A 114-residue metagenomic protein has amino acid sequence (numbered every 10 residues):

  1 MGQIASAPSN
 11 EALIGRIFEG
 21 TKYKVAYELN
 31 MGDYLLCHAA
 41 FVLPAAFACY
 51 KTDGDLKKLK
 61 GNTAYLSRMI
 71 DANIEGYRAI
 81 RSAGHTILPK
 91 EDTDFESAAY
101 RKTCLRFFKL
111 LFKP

Functional and structural regions predicted by a protein language model:
M1-P89, T93: Internal alpha-helical scaffold of NAD(P)-dependent oxidoreductase catalytic cores
I80-P114: C-terminal substrate-binding/catalytic lobe of Rossmann-fold NAD(P)-dependent oxidoreductases
